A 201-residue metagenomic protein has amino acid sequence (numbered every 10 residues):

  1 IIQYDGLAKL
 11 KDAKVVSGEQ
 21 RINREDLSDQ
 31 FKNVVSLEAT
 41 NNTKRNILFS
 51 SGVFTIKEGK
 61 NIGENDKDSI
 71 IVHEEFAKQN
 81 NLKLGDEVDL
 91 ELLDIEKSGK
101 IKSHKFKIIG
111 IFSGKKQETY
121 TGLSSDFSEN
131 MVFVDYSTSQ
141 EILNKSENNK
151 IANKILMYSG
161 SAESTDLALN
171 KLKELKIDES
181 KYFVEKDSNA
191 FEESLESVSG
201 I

Functional and structural regions predicted by a protein language model:
I1-A190: Basic-flanked hydrophobic alpha-helices used for secretion and membrane insertion
E193-I201: Hydrophobic alpha-helical transmembrane segments of multi-pass inner-membrane transport and secretion
